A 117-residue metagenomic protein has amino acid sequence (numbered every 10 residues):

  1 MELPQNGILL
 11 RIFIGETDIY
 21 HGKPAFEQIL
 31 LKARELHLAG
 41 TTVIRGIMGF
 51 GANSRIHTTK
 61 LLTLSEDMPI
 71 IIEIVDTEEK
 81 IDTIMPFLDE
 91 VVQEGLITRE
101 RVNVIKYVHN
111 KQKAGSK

Functional and structural regions predicted by a protein language model:
M1-K117: Positively charged, small/polar-rich N-terminal and surface patches that mediate targeting and assembly and bind
